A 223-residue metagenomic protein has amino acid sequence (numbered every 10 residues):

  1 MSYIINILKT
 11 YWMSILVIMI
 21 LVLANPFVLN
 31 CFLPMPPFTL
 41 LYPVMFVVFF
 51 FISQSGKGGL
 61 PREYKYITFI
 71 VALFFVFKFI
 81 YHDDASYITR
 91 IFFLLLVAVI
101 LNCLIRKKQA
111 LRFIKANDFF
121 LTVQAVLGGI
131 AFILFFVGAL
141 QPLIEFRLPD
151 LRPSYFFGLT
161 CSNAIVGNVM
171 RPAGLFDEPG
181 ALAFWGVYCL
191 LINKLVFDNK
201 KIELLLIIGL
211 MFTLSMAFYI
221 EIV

Functional and structural regions predicted by a protein language model:
M1-G56, A72-F79: N-terminal signal-anchor transmembrane segment
I7-V17, S55-I70, F113-N117, K201-I202: Membrane-interfacial loop-to-transmembrane alpha-helix junctions, especially the N-terminal start
L21-N30, F157-L175: Juxtamembrane membrane-water interface segments that cap and precede transmembrane helices
P34-I52, I88-I100, G180-L190, I220-V223: Membrane-embedded alpha-helical segments of multi-pass membrane proteins, especially the transmembrane helices
V47-S53, V76-L134: Transmembrane alpha-helical segments and their membrane-water interfaces
E63, I67, F77-K78, Q124 (+2 more regions): Residue-level detector of functionally special positions within alpha-helical transmembrane segments of multi-pass
D118-L140, A164-L214, I220-V223: Alpha-helical transmembrane segments of multi-pass inner-membrane proteins
G138-G158: Juxtamembrane non-transmembrane "cap" segments at the membrane-aqueous interface of multi-pass membrane proteins
